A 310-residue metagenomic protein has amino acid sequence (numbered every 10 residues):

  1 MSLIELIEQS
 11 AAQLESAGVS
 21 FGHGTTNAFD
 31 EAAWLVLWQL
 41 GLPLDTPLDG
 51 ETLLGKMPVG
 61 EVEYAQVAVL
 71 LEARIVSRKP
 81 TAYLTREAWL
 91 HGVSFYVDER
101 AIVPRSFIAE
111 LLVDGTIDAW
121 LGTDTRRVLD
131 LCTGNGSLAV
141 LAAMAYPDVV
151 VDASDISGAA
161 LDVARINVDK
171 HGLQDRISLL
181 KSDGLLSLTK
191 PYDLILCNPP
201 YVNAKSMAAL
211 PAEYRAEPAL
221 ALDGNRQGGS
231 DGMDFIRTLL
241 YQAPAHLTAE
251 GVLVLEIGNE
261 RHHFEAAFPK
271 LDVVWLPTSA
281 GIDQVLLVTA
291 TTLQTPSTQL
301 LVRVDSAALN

Functional and structural regions predicted by a protein language model:
M1-L90: N-terminal auxiliary segments of SAM/dcSAM-dependent transferases
I7, A32, V67-A68, A139 (+3 more regions): A general structural signal for well-ordered alpha-helical segments in protein cores
A17-F21, G115-T123, G172, L247: Alpha-helix termini
A28, A101, G232: Short, conserved glycine- and acidic-residue-centered signature motifs in active-site or ligand-binding loops
W38, L42, M144-A145, N167-K170: Active-site catalytic microenvironments for nucleophilic, acid-base chemistry
G55-D148, S157-V163, K181: SAM-dependent Rossmann-like transferase core, predominantly class I methyltransferases with a strong bias toward
V113, V149-V150, S154-L309: S-adenosylmethionine
